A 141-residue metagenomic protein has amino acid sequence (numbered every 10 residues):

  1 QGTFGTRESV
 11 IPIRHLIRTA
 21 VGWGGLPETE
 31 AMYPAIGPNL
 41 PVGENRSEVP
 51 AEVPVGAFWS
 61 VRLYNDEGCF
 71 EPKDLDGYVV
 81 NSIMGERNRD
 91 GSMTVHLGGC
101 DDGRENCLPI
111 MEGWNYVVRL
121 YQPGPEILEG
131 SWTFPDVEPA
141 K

Functional and structural regions predicted by a protein language model:
Q1-K141: A compositional/structural signature for long, glycine/proline-rich flexible linkers and loops on extracytoplasmic
